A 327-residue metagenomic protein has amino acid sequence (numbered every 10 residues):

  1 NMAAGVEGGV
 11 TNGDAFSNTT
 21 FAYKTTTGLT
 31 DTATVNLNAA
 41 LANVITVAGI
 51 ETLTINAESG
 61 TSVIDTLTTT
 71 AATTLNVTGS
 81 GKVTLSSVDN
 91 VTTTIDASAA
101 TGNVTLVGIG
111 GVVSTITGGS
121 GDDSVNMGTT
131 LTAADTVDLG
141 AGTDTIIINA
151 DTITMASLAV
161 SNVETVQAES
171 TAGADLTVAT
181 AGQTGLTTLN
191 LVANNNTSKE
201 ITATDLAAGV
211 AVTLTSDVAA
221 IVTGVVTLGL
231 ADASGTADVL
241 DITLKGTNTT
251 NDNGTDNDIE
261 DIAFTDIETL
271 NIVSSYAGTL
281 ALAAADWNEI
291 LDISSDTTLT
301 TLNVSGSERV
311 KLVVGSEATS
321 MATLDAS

Functional and structural regions predicted by a protein language model:
N1-S327: Solvent-exposed, low-complexity segments and loops of surface/extracellular structural proteins
